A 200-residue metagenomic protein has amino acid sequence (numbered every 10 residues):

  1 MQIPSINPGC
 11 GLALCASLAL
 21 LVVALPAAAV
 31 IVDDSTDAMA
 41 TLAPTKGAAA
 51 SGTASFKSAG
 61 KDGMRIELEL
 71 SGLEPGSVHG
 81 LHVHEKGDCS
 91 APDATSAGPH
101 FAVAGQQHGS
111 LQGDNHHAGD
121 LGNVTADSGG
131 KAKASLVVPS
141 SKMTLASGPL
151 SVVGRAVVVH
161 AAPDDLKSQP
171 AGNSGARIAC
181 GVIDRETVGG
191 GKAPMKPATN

Functional and structural regions predicted by a protein language model:
M1-A13: Bacterial Sec-dependent N-terminal signal peptides
Q2-I3, L21, L25-N200: N-terminal leader/targeting pre-sequences
G11-A24: Bacterial N-terminal signal peptides
